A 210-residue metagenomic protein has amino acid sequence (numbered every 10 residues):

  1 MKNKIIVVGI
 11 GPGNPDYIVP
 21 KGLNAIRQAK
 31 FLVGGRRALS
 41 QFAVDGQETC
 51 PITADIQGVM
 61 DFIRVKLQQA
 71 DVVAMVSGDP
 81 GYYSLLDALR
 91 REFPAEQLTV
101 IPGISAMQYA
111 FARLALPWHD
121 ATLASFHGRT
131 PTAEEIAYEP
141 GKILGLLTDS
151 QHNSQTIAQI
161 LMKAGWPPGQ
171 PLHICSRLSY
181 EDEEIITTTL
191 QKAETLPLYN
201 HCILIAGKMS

Functional and structural regions predicted by a protein language model:
M1-I101, Q108: Class I S-adenosyl-L-methionine
N3-V7, D71-V72, P140-S210: A contiguous loop/helix-start segment that scaffolds small-molecule binding in enzyme catalytic cores
N24-Q28, F93, Y138-E139, K163-P168: Short, conserved loop/helix-junction motifs that constitute active-site signature segments in enzyme catalytic cores
G34, C50-I52, V100-P102, D120-S125 (+3 more regions): Structural signal for conserved beta-strand scaffold positions within catalytic alpha/beta enzyme cores
L39-Q41, S105-Y109, N153-S154, Y180-E181: Short gly/pro/ser/thr-enriched loop/turn and capping motifs at secondary-structure boundaries
D55-D61, A106, R129-P131, S179-D182: A short acidic, often aromatic-flanked loop/helix-cap motif at beta-alpha or helix-coil junctions that lines enzyme
G81-K142, T187-Q191, T195, Y199: Class I SAM-dependent methyltransferase SAM-binding "motif I" and its flanking Rossmann-like core
